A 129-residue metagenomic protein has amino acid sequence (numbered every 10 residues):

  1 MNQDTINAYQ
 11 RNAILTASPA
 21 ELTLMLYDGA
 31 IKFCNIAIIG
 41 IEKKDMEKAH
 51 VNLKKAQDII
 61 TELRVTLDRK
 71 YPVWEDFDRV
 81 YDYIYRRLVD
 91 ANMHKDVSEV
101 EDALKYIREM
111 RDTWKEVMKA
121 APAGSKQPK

Functional and structural regions predicted by a protein language model:
M1-N35, I39-K43, E47-K54, D58-T61 (+4 more regions): N-terminal intrinsically disordered, cationic/polar leader segments that include organellar targeting peptides
